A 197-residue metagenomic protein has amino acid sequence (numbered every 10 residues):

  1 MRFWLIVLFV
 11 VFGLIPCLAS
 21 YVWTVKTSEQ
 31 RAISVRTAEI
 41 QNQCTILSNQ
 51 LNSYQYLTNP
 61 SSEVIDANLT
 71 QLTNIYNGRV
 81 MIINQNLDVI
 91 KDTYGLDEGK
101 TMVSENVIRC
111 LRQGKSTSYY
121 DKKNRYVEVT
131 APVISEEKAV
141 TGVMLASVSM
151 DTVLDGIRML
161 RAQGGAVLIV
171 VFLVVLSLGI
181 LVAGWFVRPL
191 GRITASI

Functional and structural regions predicted by a protein language model:
M1-D88, Y94-D97, D155: Juxtamembrane segments flanking the first transmembrane helix of membrane-anchored signal-transduction proteins
L8, Y21-K26, V167-R188: Cytosolic-side ends of inner-membrane transmembrane helices, especially those that anchor bacterial signal-transduction
E63-D66, D88-N124: Extracytoplasmic/periplasmic sensor domains and loops in membrane signaling proteins
M81, A131-P132: A residue-level detector for well-ordered beta-strand positions
L87, E137-K138: Glycine-biased flexible loop/turn sites that connect beta-strands or occur in inter-domain linkers
Y126, I134-E137, L145-G165: Helix-start (N-cap) segments at beta->loop->alpha junctions that couple sensory/regulatory domains to adjoining helices
W185-I197: Membrane-proximal alpha-helical signal-transduction linkers
